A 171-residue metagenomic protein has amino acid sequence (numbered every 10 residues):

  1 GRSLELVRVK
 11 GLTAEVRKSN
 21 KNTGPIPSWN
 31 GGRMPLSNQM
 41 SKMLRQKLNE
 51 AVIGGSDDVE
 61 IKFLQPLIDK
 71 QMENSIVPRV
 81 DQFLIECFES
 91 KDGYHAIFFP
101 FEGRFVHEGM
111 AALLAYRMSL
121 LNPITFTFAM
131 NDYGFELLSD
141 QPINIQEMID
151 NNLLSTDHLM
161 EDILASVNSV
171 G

Functional and structural regions predicted by a protein language model:
G1-G171: C-terminal effector modules of nucleic-acid-centric enzymes and ribosome-associated factors
